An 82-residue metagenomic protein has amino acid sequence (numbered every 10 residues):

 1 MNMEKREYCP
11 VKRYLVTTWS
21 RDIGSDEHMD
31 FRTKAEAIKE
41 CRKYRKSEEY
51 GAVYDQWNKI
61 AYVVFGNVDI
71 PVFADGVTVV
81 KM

Functional and structural regions predicted by a protein language model:
M1-V11, D75-M82: Short intrinsically disordered terminal tails
M3-E27, D55: Short aromatic-glycine-(Arg/Gly/Cys) micro-motifs in beta-strand/loop hairpins
E4-E7, Y14, E36, E48 (+1 more regions): Residue-level detector of intrinsically disordered/flexible regions characterized by low predicted structural confidence
R13-L15, E40, D69: A generic structural signal for ordered secondary structure
T17-W19, R32, G66, V80: A structural detector for beta-sheet-dominated domains
W19-I23, F31-A52: A short, charged, amphipathic alpha-helix used as a generic interaction element across diverse proteins
Y44-M82: Short, mixed-charge low-complexity intrinsically disordered segments
